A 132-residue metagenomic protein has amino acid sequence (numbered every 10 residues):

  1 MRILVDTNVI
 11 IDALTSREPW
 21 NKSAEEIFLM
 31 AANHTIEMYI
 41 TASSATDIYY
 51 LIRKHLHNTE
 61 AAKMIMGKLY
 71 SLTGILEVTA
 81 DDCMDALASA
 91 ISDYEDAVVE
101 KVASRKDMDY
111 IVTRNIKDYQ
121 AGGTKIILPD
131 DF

Functional and structural regions predicted by a protein language model:
M1-I40, K54-E60, A121, D130: Short, well-structured N-terminal submotif of metal-dependent ribonuclease cores
R2, L72, K101-F132: Acidic, PIN/NYN-like endoribonuclease modules and their adjacent C-terminal/linker elements
D6, D47, D96, N115: Acidic active-site catalytic centers that drive phospho-/nucleotidyl reactions and related ester hydrolyses
T7, A80, D96-E100: Conserved glycosyltransferase catalytic-site signature
E25, Y49-G74: Active-site-proximal, substrate-binding regions of enzyme catalytic domains and RNA-binding/basic surfaces
S43-S44, M64-A90: Acidic catalytic patch
